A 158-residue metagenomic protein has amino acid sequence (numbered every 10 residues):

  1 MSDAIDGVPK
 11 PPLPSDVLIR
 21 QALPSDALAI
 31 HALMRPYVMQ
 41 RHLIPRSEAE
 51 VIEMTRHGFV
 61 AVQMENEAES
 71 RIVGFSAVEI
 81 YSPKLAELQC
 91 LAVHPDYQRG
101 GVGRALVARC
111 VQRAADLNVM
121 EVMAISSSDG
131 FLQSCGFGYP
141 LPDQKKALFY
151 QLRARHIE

Functional and structural regions predicted by a protein language model:
M1-P24, E158: Conserved N-terminal entry element of GNAT/NAT acetyltransferase domains
D6, I44-E48, A108-V111, V119 (+1 more regions): A generic local structural motif
Q21-S25, A29-K84, Q89, H94: Acetyl-CoA-dependent GNAT
R56-G58, D143-L148: Short hydrophobic/aromatic beta-strand or adjacent loop that forms the aromatic wall/cage of a ligand/substrate-binding
R99-Q112: Conserved acetyl-CoA-binding loop-helix of GNAT-fold acetyltransferases
D116, M120, S126-K146: Conserved active-site alpha-helix within GNAT-family acetyltransferase domains
F149-R155: Short beta-strand-to-coil "C-cap" segments at the C-terminal boundary of structured domains/repeats, marking
